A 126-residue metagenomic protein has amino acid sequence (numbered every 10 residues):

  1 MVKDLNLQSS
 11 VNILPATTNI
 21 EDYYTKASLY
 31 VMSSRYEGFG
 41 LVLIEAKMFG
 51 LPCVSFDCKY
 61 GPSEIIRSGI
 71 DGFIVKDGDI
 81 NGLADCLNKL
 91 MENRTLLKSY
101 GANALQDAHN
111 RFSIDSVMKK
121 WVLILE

Functional and structural regions predicted by a protein language model:
M1-P15: Nucleotide-activated donor-binding/catalytic signature segment of Leloir-type glycosyltransferases, i.e., the conserved
I13, N19-I20, P62, L83: Acidic, amphipathic alpha-helical patches
A16, R35: Aromatic "clamp/platform" in nucleotide-sugar-dependent glycosyltransferases that forms part of the donor/acceptor
E21, F39-G40, I44-M48, S63-E64 (+1 more regions): Short alpha-helical segment that forms part of, or immediately flanks, the ligand-binding pocket in carbohydrate-active
A27: An anion/phosphate-binding loop that grips the pyrophosphate of nucleotide cofactors and donors
P52-F56: Short hydrophobic beta-strand element within catalytic cores of glycosyltransferases and related nucleotide-activated
R67-G69, F73-I80, K89-R94: Conserved acidic donor-binding segment of nucleotide-sugar-dependent glycosyltransferases
G82, K89, L96-R111, V117-L123: A short, well-ordered alpha-helix in the C-terminal region of glycosyltransferases
